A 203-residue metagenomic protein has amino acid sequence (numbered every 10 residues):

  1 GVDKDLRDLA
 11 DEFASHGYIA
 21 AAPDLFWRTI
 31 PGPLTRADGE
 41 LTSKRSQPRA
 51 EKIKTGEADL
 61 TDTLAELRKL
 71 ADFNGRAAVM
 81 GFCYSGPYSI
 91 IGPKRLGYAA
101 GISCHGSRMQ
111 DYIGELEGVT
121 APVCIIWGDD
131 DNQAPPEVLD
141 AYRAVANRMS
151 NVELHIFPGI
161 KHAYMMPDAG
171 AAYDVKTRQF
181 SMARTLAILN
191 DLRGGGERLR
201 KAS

Functional and structural regions predicted by a protein language model:
G1-S203: N-terminal cap/leader regions of alpha/beta-hydrolase-fold enzymes, predominantly small-molecule hydrolases
